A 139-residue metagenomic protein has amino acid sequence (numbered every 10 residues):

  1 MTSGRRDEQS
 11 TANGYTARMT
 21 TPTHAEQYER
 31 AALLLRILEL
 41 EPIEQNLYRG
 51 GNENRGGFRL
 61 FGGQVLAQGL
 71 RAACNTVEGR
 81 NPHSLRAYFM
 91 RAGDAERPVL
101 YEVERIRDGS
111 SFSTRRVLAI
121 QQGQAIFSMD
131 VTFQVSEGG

Functional and structural regions predicted by a protein language model:
M1-R18: N-terminal amphipathic/basic-hydrophobic helices that include classical n-h-c signal peptides and signal-anchor
N13-G139: Terminal targeting signals and extreme-terminal segments of soluble enzymes
